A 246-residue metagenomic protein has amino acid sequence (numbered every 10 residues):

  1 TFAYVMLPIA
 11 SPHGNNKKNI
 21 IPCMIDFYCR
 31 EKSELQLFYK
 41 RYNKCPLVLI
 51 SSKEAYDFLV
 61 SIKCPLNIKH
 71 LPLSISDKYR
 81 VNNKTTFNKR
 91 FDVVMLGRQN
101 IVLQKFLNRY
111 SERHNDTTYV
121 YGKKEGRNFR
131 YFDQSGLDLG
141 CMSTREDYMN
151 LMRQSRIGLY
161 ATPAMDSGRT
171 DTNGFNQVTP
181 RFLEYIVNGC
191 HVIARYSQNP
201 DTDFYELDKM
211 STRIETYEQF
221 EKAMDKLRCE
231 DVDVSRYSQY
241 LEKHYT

Functional and structural regions predicted by a protein language model:
T1-A3: PLD-like (HKD) phosphodiesterase/transphosphatidyltransferase domain
V5-N15, R30-L37, R41-E206: Nucleotide-sugar donor-binding catalytic core of glycosyltransferases
K17-M24: Short beta-strand/loop segments at the ligand-binding rim of alpha/beta enzyme cores
I25, L73, I214-T216: Active-site donor-binding loop signature of nucleotide-sugar glycosyltransferases
C29-R30, Q219: Short acidic loop-to-helix transition motifs that present clustered carboxylates
F58-L59, K222-R228: C-terminal helix of von Willebrand factor
T202-A223: Change "using UDP/GDP/dTDP sugars" to "using nucleotide sugars
E215, D225-T246: A charged, aromatic-enriched C-terminal amphipathic alpha-helix characteristic of glycosyltransferases across folds
